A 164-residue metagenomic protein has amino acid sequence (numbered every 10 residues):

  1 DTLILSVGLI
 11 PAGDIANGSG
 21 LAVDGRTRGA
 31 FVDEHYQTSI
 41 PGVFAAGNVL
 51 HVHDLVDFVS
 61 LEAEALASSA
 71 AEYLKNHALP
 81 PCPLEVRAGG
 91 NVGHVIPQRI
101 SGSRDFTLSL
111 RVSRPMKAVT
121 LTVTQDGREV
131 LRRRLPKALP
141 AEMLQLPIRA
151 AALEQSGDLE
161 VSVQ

Functional and structural regions predicted by a protein language model:
T2-H53: FAD-site-proximal beta/loop scaffold in flavoenzymes
A46-G90, V95: A conserved FAD-binding loop/helix module that cradles the flavin
H53-F58, V119, L131-R133: Extended hydrophobic-aromatic, low-complexity segments
S103-D105, A138-M143: Solvent-exposed, conformationally flexible loop/turn segments
F106-P115: Aromatic/hydrophobic beta-strand junction motif of beta-rich domains
L108, L121-V123, I148-Q164: Short, aromatic- and glycine-rich surface loops/edge beta-strands on solvent-exposed regions
K117-G127: Beta-strand-rich binding/interaction modules
R128-A141: Solvent-exposed serine/threonine-rich low-complexity stretches and specific carbohydrate-binding patches
